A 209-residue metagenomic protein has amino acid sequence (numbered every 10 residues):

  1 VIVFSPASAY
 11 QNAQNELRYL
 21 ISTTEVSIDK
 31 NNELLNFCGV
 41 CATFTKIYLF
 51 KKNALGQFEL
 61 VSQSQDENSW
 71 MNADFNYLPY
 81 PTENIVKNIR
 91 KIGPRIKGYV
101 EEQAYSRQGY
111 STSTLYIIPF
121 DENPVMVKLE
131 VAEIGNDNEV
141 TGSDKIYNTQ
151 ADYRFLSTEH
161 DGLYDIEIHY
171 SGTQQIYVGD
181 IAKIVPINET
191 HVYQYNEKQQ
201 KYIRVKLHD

Functional and structural regions predicted by a protein language model:
V1-I21, E25: Start-of-domain marker
Q11-R18, N53, R90-K97, E122-N123 (+2 more regions): Short, solvent-exposed coil/turn segments at beta-strand boundaries
L17-K91: Short N-terminal edge-element motif at the start of the domain
L17-T23, D29, E33-N36, R95-A104 (+1 more regions): Short beta-strand elements that form the blades of beta-propeller/WD-repeat-like and other beta-sheet-rich scaffold
V40-K52, T114-N123, N188-Y195: Beta-propeller blade signature
E59-E67, M126-N136, R204-D209: Beta-propeller fold detector
N72-P94, E102-R107, S111-T112, V125-N188: Short aromatic loop motif centered on NTY/YTY
V192-D209: Short, low-complexity, Pro/Ser/Thr/Gly-rich segments in the mature regions of secreted, periplasmic
